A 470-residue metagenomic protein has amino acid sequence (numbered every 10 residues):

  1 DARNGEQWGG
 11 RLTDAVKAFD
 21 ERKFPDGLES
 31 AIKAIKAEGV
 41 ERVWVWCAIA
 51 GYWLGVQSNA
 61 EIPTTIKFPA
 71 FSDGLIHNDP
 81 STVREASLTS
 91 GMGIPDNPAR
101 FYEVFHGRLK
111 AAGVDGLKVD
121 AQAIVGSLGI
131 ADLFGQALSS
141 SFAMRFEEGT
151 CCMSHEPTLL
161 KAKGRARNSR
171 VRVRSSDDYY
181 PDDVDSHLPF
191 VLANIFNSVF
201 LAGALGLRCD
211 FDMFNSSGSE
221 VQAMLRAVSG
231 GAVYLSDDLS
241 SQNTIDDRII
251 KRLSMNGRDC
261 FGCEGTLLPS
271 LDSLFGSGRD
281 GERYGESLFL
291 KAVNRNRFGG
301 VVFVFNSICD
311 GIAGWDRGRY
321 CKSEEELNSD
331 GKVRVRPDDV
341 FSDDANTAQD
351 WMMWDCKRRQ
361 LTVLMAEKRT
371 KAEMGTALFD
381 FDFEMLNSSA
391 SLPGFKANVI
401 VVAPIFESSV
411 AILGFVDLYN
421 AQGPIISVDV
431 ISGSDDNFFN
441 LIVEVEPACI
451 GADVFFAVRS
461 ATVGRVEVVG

Functional and structural regions predicted by a protein language model:
D1-L225, S229: Aromatic- and carboxylate-enriched substrate-binding clefts and catalytic-loop regions of carbohydrate-active enzymes
C47, A121-A123, T150, K163 (+7 more regions): Active-site proximal loops enriched in glycine and acidic residues that flank catalytic Cys/His/Asp and coordinate
A50-V56, A60, I124-G129, M153-L160 (+7 more regions): Flexible loop/turn segments at secondary-structure boundaries
V56, V171-V173, D177-Y179, F211 (+6 more regions): Short conserved micro-motifs at the rims of enzyme active sites and ligand-binding pockets
S217-D272: Hydrophobic, mid-to-C-terminal alpha-helical segments
Q222, R226-S229, Y234, G276-A345 (+3 more regions): Carbohydrate-binding surface patches
W351-C356, G464-V469: Change to "...patches in solvent-exposed regions of secreted, membrane-anchored, or virion-exposed structural
K368-I426, I450-A452, G470: C-terminal beta-strand-rich structural cap/linker in extracellular carbohydrate-active enzymes
